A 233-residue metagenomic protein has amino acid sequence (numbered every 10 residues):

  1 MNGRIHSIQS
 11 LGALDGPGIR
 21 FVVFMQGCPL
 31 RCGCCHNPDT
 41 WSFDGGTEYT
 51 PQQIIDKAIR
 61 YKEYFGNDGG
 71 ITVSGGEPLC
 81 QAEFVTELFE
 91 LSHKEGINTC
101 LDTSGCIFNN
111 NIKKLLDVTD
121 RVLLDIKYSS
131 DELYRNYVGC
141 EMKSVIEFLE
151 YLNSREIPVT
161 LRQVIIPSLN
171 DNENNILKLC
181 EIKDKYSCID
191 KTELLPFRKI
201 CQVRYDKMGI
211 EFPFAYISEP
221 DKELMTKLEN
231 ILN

Functional and structural regions predicted by a protein language model:
N2-P17, P167-N233: Auxiliary Fe-S-binding modules of radical SAM enzymes
S7-Q9, A13-Y49: Canonical Radical SAM [4Fe-4S] cluster-binding loop centered on the CxxxCxxC motif and its immediate flanking residues
C28, D39, E87-L88, M208 (+2 more regions): Generic secondary-structure boundary signal with a strong preference for alpha-helix termini
P38-I71, I231: Conserved alpha-helical substructure of the radical SAM core
D39-F43, R135-E141, M208-I217: Short glycine-enriched, charge-decorated loop/helix-capping segments at active-site entrances that position
E48, G139-M142, E219-K222: Short, conserved loop/turn and helix-capping segments at secondary-structure boundaries that abut family-defining
I55, I59-E63, N67-G70, G75 (+2 more regions): Conserved AdoMet/S-adenosylmethionine-binding subsite of the radical SAM
